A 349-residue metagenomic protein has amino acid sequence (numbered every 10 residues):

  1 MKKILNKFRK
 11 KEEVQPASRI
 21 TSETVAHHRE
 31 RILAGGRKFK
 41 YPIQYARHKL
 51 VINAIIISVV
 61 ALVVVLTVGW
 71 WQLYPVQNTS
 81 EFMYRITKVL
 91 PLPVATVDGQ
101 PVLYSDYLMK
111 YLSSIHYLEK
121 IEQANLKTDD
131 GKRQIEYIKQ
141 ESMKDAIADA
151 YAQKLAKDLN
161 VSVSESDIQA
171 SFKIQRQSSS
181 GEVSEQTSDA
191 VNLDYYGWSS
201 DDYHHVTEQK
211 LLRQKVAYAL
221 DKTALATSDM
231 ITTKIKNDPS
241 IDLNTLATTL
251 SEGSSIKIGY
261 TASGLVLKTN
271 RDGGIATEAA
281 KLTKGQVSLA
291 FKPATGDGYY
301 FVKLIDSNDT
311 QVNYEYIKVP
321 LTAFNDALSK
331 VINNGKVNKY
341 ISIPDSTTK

Functional and structural regions predicted by a protein language model:
M1-R133, G274, E278-K284, A294 (+1 more regions): Short, low-structural-confidence N-terminal segments
W70, N78-T79, V89-P93, Q100 (+8 more regions): Low-complexity segments enriched in small/polar residues
E81-W198, D202: N-terminal targeting/tethering segments
L90-D98, L103, K157-L159, L212-Q214 (+3 more regions): Envelope-exposed proteins and targeting segments
L112, H116-E119, M143-S164, I168 (+8 more regions): Sec-exported extracytoplasmic/periplasmic mature domains
D189-Y218, R271-K318: Proteostasis/folding factors centered on peptidyl-prolyl cis-trans isomerases
K234-T277, D306-N313: Peptidyl-prolyl cis-trans isomerase
N313-N333: A short, surface-exposed interaction/processing loop segment used at functional sites
